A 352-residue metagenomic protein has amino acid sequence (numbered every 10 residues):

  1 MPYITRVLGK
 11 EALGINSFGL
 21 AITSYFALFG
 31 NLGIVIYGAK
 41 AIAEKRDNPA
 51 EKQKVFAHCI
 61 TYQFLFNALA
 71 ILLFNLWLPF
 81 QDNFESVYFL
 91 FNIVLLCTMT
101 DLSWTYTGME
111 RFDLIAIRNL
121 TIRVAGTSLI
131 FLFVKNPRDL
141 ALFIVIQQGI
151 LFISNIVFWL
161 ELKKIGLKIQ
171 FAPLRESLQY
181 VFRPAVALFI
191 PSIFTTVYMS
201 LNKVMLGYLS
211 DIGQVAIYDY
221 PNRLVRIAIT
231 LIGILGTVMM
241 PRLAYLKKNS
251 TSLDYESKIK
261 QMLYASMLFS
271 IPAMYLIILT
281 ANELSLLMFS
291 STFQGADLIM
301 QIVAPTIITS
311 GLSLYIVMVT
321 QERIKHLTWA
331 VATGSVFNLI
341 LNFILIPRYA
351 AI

Functional and structural regions predicted by a protein language model:
M1-L13, L132-V134, T196-I227, R242-L246 (+1 more regions): Helix-terminus/linker motif at the lipid-water interface of multi-pass membrane proteins
P2, G30-D47, P221, V225-L263 (+2 more regions): Helix-loop junctions and terminal segments of transmembrane helices in multi-pass membrane transport/translocation
P2-Y3, G14-N31, A187, N202-V204 (+3 more regions): Alpha-helical transmembrane segments of polytopic membrane transporters and translocases
T5-L13, L76-E85, M109-I156, K325 (+1 more regions): Membrane-interface helix-loop junctions in multi-pass transport and translocation proteins
A21-S24, N67, L95, R123-T127 (+6 more regions): Residue-level recognition of pore/gate-forming positions within transmembrane alpha-helices of multi-pass
L28-G30, A57-S86, L90, I156-V157 (+4 more regions): Alpha-helical transmembrane segments of multi-pass membrane transport and lipid-handling proteins
R46, L95-N119, A304-V331, I344: Membrane-interface junctions at transmembrane-helix termini in multi-pass inner-membrane proteins
D113-R118, L140-Q147, I156-M199, V238 (+1 more regions): Interhelical loop/hinge segments that connect adjacent transmembrane helices in multipass membrane
